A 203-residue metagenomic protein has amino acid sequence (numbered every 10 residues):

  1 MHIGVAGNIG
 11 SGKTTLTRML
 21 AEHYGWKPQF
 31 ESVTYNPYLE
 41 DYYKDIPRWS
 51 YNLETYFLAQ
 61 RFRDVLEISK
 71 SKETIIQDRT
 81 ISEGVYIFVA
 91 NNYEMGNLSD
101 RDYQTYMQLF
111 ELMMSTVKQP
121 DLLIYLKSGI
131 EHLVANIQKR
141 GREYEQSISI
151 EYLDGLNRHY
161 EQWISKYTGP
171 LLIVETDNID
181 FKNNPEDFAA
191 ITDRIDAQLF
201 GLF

Functional and structural regions predicted by a protein language model:
V5: Hydrophobic anchor at the beta1->P-loop junction of P-loop NTPases
N8: P-loop (Walker A) phosphate-binding loop of NTP-binding proteins
K13: Conserved lysine of the Walker
L16-T17: Post-Walker A alpha-helix
E22-Q60: Conserved substrate/cofactor phosphate-moiety recognition/catalytic segment in nucleotide-dependent phosphotransferases
R61-R101: A basic- and aromatic-enriched beta-loop-alpha substructure that forms the phosphate/nucleotide- and DNA/RNA-contacting
I87-H159: A glycine- and Lys/Arg-enriched "phosphate-lid" helix/loop adjacent to the NTP-binding pocket of small-molecule kinases
V134-F203: NTP-dependent small-molecule kinase module
